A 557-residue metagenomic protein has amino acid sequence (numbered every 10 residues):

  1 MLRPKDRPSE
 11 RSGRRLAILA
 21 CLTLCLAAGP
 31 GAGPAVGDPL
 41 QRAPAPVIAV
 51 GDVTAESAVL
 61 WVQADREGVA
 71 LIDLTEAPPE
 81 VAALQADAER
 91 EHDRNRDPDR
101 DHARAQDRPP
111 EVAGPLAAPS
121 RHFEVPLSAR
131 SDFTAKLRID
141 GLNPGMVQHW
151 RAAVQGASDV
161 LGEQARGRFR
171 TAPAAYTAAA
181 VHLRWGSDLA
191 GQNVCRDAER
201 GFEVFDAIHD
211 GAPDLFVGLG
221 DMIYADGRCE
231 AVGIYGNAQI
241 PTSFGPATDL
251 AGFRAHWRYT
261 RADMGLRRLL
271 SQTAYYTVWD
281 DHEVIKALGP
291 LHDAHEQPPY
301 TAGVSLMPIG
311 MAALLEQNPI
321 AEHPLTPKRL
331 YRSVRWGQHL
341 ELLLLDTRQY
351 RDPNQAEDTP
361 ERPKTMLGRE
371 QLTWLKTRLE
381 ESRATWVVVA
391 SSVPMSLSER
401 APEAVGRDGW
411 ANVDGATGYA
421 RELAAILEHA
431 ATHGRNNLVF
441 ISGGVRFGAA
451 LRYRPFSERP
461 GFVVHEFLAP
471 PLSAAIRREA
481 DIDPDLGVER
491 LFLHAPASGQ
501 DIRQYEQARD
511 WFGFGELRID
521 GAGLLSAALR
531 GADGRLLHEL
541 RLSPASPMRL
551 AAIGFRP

Functional and structural regions predicted by a protein language model:
M1, L22, F555-P557: Charged interaction patches that mediate protein-protein contacts
M1-S12: N-terminal secretory signal peptides that target proteins for export/translocation
E10-S12, C21-L22, A70: Enrichment for repetitive, rod-forming helical segments
S12-R15, E322: Intrinsically disordered, low-complexity serine/threonine-rich segments
R15-L16, V393: Hydrophobic alpha-helical segments, especially transmembrane helices and their immediate juxtamembrane helical caps
A17-G29: Bacterial N-terminal signal peptides
A28, A32-G37: Boundary at the C-terminal end of the N-terminal hydrophobic targeting segment
D38-R96, H102-P557: Metal-dependent phosphoester/phosphodiester hydrolase catalytic core
